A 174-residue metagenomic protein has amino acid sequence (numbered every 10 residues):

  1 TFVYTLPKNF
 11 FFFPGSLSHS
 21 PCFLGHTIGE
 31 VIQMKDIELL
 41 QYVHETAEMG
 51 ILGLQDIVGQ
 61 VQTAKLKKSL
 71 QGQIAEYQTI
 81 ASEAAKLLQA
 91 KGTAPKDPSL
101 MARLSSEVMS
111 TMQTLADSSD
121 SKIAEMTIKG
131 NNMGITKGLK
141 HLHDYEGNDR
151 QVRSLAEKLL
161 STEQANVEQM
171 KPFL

Functional and structural regions predicted by a protein language model:
T1, N9-Q33: Short, Lys/Arg-enriched N-terminal segments with co-localized hydrophobic residues within the first ~10-30 amino acids
Q33-L174: Amphipathic alpha-helical hairpins
